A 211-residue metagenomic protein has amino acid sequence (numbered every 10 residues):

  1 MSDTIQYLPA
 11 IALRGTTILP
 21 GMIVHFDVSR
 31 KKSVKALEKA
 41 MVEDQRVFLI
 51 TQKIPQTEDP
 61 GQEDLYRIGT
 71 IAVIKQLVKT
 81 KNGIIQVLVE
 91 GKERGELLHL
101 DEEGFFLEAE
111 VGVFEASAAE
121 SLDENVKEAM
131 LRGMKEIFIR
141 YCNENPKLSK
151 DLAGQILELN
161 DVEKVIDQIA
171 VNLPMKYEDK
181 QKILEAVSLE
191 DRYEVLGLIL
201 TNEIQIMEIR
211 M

Functional and structural regions predicted by a protein language model:
M1-M211: N-terminal low-complexity, acidic/polar interaction/targeting segments
